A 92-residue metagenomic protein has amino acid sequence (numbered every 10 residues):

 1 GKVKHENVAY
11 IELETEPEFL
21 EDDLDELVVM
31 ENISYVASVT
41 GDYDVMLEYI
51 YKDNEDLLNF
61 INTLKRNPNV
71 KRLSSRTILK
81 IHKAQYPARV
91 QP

Functional and structural regions predicted by a protein language model:
G1-P92: A compositional/biophysical signature of low hydrophobicity enriched in polar/charged and small residues
